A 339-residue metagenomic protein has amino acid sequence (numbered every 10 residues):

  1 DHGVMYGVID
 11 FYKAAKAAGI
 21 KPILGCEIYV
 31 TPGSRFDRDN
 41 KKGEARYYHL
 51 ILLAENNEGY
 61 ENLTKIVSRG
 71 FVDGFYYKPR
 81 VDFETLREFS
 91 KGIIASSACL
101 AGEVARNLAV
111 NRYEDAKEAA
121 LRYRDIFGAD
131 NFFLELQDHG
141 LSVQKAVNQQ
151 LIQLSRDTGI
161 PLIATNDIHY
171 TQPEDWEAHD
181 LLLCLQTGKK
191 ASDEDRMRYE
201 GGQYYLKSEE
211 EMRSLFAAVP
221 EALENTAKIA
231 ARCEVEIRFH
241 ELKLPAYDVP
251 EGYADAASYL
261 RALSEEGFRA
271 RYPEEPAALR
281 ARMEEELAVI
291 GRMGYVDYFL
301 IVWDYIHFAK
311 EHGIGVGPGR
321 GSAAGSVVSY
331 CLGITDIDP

Functional and structural regions predicted by a protein language model:
H2-P339: Phosphodiester-processing cores and adjacent nucleic acid-binding clamps
